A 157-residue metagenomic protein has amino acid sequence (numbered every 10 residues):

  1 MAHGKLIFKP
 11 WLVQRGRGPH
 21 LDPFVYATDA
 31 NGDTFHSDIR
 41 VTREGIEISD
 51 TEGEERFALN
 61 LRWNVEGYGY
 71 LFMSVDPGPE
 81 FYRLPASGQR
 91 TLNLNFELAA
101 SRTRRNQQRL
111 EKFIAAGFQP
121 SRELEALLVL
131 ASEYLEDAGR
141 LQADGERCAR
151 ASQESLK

Functional and structural regions predicted by a protein language model:
M1-N64: Charged, amphipathic alpha-helical stretches
H3-G16, H20, W63-L130: Amphipathic, heptad-repeat alpha-helical segments
L127, S132-Y134, S155: TPR repeat positional signature
D137-K157: Long amphipathic alpha-helical scaffold segments
